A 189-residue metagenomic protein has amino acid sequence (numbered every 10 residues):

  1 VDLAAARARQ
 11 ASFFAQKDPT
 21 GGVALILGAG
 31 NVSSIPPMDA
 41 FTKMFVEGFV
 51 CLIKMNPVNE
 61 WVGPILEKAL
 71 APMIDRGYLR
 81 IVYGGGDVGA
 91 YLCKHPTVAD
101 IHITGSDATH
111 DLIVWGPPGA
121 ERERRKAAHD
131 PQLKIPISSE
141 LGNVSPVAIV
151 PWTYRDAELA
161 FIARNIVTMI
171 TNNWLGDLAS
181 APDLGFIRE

Functional and structural regions predicted by a protein language model:
V1-G77, V144-S145: Conserved small-residue-rich beta-alpha loop and adjacent elements that most often cradle the phosphate/pyrophosphate
A8-A11, G86, M169-I170: Short alpha-helical segments and helix-capping/turn motifs at coil-helix boundaries
G28, M38, M55-N56, Y83 (+3 more regions): Glycine-rich, histidine-containing beta strand-loop boundary motifs that form or position
S33, Y83-V88: Short acidic loop-to-helix transition motifs that present clustered carboxylates
V58, V62, G105, E158: Short acidic-hydrophobic sequence patches enriched in Asp/Glu that either
E67-I74, Y78, V88-A90, K94-P96 (+2 more regions): ALDH superfamily catalytic-core signature
